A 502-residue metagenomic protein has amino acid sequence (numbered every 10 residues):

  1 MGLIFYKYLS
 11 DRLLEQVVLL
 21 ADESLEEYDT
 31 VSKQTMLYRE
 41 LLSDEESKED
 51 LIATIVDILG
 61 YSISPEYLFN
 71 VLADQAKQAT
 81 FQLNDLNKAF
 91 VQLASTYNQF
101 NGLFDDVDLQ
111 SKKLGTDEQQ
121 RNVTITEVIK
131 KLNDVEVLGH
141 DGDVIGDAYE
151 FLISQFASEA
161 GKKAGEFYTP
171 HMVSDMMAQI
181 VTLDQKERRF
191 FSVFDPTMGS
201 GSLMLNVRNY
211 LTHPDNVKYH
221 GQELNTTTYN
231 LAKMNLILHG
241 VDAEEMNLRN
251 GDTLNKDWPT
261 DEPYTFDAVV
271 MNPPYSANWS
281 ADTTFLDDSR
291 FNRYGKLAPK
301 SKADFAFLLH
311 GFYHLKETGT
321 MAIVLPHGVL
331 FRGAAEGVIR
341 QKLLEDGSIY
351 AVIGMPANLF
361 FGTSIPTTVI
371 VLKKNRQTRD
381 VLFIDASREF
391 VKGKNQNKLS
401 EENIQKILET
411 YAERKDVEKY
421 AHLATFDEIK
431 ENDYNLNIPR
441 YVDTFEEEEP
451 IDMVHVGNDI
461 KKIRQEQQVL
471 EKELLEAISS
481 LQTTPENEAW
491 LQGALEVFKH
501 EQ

Functional and structural regions predicted by a protein language model:
M1-V181, N247-T253, G354-A357, V381-S387 (+4 more regions): Non-catalytic, mostly N-terminal accessory regions of nucleic-acid modification and defense proteins
I4-L13, F156, Q185, L211 (+3 more regions): A generic secondary-structure signal for well-formed alpha-helical elements
E118-R121, L138-D141, E166, G221 (+3 more regions): Alpha-helix initiation/capping motif
V137, K186-E187, H314: Surface-exposed acidic, glycine-flexible loop patches that form ligand/cofactor-binding and adhesion interfaces
A157-A160, D215-V217, R379, V391-K392: Short small-residue beta-strand/loop micro-motif enriched in glycine and branched aliphatics
K163-M271, S276-F285, F291-Y294, F305-A306 (+2 more regions): Conserved S-adenosyl-L-methionine
K256, D261-Q502: A conserved structural/catalytic subdomain of Rossmann-like adenosyl-cofactor enzymes
